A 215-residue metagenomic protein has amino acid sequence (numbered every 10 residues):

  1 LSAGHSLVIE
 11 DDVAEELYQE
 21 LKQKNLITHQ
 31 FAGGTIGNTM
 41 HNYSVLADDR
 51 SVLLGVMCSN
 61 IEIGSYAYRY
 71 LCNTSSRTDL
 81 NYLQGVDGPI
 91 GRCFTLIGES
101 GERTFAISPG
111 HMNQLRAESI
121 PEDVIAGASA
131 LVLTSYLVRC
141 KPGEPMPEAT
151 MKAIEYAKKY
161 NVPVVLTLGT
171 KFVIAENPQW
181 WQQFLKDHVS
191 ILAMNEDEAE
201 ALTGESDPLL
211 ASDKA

Functional and structural regions predicted by a protein language model:
L1-L7, D12, I27-F31, T35 (+2 more regions): Ribokinase/PfkB-type carbohydrate-kinase core domain
Y18-K24, G88: Electropositive, gly/pro-rich neighborhoods at or near active sites that engage anionic ligands
N38: Active-site phosphate/pyrophosphate-handling residues
S44-V45: Gly/Ala-rich phosphate-binding loop of Rossmann-like dinucleotide-binding domains, activating on the conserved
